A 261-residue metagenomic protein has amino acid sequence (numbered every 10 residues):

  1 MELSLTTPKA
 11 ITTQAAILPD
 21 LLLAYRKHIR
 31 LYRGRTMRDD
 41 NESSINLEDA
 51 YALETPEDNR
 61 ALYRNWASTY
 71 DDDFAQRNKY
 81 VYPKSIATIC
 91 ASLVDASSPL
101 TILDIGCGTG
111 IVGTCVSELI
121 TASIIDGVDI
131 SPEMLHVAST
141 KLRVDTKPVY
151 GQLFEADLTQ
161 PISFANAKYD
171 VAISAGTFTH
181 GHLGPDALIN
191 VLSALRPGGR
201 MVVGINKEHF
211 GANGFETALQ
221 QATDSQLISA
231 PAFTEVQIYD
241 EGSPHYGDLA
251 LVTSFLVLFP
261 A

Functional and structural regions predicted by a protein language model:
I11, L21-T69: N-terminal, positively charged/glycine-rich alpha-helical extensions of SAM-dependent methyltransferases
Y80-S98: Conserved alpha-helix/loop element of class I SAM-dependent methyltransferases that forms part of the SAM/SAH-binding
T101-P161: Class I SAM-dependent methyltransferase SAM/SAH-binding core
I162-A172: A short acidic, Gly/Pro-enriched loop at the edge of an enzyme's catalytic core that lines a small-molecule cofactor
D170-G184: A short SAM/SAH-binding and catalytic strip from SAM-dependent methyltransferases
D186-P197: A short glycine-rich, Lys/Arg-flanked "PGG" loop and its adjoining helix->strand segment in the class I
G198-N206: Conserved beta-strand signature within the Rossmann-like core of class I S-adenosyl-L-methionine
L227-A261: Class I S-adenosyl-L-methionine
